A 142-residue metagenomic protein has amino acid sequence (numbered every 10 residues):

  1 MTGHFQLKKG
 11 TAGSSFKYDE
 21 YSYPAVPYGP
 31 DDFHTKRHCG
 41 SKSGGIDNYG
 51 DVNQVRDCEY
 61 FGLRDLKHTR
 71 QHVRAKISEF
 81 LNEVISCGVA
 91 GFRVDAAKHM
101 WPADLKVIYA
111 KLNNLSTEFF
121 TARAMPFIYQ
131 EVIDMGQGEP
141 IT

Functional and structural regions predicted by a protein language model:
T2-K8, G13-S15, P24, S78-T142: Active-site-proximal helices and loops of the catalytic beta/alpha 8
G3-D57: Core domains of carbohydrate- and sulfate-ester-processing enzymes
D47-C58, Q71-R74, S78-N82: Membrane-targeting and insertion segments and their boundary/processing signals
E59-R74, A90-H99: The substrate-binding groove and active-site-proximal loops of carbohydrate-active enzymes, especially glycoside
